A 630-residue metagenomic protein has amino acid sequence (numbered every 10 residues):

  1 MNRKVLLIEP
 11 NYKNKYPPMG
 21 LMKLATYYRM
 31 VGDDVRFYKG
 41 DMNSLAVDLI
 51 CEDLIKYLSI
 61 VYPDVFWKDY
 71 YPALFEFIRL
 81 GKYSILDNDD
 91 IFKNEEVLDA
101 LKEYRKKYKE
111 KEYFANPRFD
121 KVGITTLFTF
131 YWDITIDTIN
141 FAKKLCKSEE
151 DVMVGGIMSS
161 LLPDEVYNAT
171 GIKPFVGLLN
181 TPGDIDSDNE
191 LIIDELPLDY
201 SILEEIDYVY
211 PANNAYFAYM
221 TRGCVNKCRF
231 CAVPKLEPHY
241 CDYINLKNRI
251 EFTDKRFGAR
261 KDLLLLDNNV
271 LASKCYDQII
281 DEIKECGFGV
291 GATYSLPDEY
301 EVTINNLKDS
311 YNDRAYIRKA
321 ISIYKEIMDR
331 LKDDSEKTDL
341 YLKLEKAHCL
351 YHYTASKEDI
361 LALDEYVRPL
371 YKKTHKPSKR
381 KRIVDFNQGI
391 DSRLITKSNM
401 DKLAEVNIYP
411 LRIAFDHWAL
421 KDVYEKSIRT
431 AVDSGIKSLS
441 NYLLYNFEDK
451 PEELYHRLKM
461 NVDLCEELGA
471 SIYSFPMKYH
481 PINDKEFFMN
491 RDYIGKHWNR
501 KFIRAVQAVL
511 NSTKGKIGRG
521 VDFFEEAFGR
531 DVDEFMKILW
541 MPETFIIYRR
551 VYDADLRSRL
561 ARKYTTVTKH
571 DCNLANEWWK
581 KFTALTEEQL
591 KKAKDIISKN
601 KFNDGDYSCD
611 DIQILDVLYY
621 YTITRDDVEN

Functional and structural regions predicted by a protein language model:
V5-P10, E251-S440, Y445: Conserved SAM/AdoMet-binding glycine-rich loop
V5-P10, R29-M30, L49, I55-D64 (+4 more regions): Radical SAM enzyme core and accessory elements
I8-N11, V31-C51, Y294: A short beta-strand-loop structural module common to alpha/beta enzyme folds
E9, G389, D401-K569: A structural motif corresponding to the C-terminal lobe/cap of the Radical SAM core domain
N11, D41-S44, V152-L162, Y445-E448 (+1 more regions): Short beta-alpha junction loops
G20, L24-Y27, D34-A46, L74-N214: Glycine-rich beta-alpha loop elements in corrinoid/cobalamin-binding modules across cobalamin-dependent enzymes
D34, Y210-N248, F252, F257-A259 (+1 more regions): Canonical Radical SAM [4Fe-4S] cluster-binding loop centered on the CxxxCxxC motif and its immediate flanking residues
L58-V97, N305-E365, F524-V551: Low-complexity, serine/threonine/proline-enriched polar segments
